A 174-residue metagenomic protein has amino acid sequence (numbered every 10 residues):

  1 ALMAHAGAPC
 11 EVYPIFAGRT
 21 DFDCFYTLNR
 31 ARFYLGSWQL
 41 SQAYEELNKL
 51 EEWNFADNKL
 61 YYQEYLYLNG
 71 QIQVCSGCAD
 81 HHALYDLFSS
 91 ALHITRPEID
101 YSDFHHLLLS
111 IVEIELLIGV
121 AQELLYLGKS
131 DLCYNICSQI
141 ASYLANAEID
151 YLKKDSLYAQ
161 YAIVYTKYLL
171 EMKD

Functional and structural regions predicted by a protein language model:
L2-Y13: DNA major-groove recognition helix of helix-turn-helix/homeodomain DNA-binding modules
A4, Y34-L50, S76-D100, L127-L144 (+1 more regions): Helix-turn-helix repeat elements of alpha-solenoid scaffolds
P9, F22, D57, A79-D80 (+2 more regions): Alpha-solenoid repeat scaffolds
P14-Q39: Short, charged recognition helix plus adjacent turn of helix-turn-helix-like nucleic-acid-binding domains
I15-F16, E51-Y62, H93-S110, Y143-D155: Flexible helix-coil transition and linker loops at the boundaries of alpha-helical arrays
F25, N29, F33, Y61-I72 (+2 more regions): "A position-specific structural signal for the A-helix of alpha-solenoid helical repeats
N54-A56, Y67, S76: Membrane-interface helix-loop-helix junctions at boundaries between adjacent transmembrane segments
D103-H106, V112-M172: Aromatic-anchored, glycine/proline-accented short structural segments that stabilize local strand-turns or short
